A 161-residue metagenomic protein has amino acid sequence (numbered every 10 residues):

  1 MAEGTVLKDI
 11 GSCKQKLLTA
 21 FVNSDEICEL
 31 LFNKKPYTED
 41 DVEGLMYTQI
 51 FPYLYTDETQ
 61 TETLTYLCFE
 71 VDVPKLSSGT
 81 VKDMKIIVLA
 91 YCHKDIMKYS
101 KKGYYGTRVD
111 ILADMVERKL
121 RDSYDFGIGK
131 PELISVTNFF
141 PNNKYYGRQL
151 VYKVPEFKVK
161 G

Functional and structural regions predicted by a protein language model:
M1-S78: Small/polar-rich, solvent-exposed N-terminal microdomains that initiate assembly or binding
A2-G4, K158-G161: Short acidic DE-rich linear segments
S12, L64, D83, T107 (+2 more regions): Short, well-structured alpha-helical interface segments that form or flank functional binding sites
C28-L30, G106-K160: Acidic-leaning, charged glycine-interspersed low-complexity segments
E62-Y66, G79-K85, N143-Q149: A general secondary-structure signal for short beta-strands and their flanking turns/coil in non-transmembrane regions
E70-D72, I87-Y91, V151-P155: Residue-level recognition of well-ordered beta-strand positions that form the cores of beta-sheet-rich folds across
D83-S100: Short acidic, glycine/tyrosine-flanked loop/strand segments centered on an H-E-D-like triad
M97-V109: Short histidine-centered catalytic/ligand-binding loop motif
